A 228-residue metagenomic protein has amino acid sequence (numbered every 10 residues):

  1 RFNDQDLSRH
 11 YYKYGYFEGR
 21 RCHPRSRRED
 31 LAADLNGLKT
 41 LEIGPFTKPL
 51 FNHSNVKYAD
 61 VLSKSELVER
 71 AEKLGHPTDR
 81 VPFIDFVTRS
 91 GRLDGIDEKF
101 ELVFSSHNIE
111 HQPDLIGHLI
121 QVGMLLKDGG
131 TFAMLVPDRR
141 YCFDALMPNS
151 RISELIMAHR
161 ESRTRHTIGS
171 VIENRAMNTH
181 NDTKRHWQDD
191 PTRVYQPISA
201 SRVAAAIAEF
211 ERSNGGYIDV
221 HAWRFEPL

Functional and structural regions predicted by a protein language model:
R1-R27: Charge-rich, low-complexity intrinsically disordered regions
E29-A32: Extended, regular secondary-structure scaffolds
D34-D94: Class I SAM-dependent methyltransferase SAM/SAH-binding core
H76-G95, G117, Q121-K127, T131-L228: S-adenosyl-L-methionine-dependent methyltransferase catalytic module, highlighting the catalytic core
V103-F104: Hydrophobic beta-strand segment of the Class I
E110-H111: A short His-aromatic
D114: Serine-hydrolase catalytic-loop signature spanning alpha/beta hydrolases and amidase-signature enzymes
